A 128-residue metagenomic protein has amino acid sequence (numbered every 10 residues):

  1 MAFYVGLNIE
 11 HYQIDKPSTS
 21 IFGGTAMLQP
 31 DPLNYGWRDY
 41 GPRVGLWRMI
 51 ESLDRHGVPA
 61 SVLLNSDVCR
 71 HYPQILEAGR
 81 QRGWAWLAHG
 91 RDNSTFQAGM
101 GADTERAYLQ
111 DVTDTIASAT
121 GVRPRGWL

Functional and structural regions predicted by a protein language model:
M1-G126: Catalytic alpha-helical scaffold of carbohydrate-active enzymes acting on polysaccharides/glycoconjugates
